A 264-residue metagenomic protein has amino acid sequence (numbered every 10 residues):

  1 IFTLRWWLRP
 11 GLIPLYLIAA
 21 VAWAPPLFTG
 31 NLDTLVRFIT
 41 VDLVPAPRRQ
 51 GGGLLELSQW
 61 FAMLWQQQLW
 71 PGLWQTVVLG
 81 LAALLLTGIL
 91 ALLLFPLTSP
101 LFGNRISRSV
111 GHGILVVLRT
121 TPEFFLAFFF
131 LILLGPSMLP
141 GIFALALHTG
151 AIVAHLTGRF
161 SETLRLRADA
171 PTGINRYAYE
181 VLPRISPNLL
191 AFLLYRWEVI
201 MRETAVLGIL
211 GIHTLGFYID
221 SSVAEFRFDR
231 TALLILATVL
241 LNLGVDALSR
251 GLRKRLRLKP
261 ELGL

Functional and structural regions predicted by a protein language model:
I1-L85, L97, L101, R105 (+1 more regions): N-terminal, non-cleaved signal-anchor transmembrane helix
I1-T3, A232-L264: C-terminal transmembrane helix and the adjacent membrane-cytosol boundary/short C-terminal tail of inner/organellar
N31-T34, L92, P96-L97, L156-T163 (+1 more regions): Membrane-spanning helices that line or support transport/gating and their immediate boundary helices in channels
Q68-L79, E123-I152, S186-P187: Loop-to-helix entry region at the N-terminal start of transmembrane alpha-helices in multi-pass membrane transporters
Q75, L79, G208, F217 (+1 more regions): Pore-lining and gate-forming transmembrane alpha-helices of multi-pass membrane transport proteins
G80, L84-P96, P100, F124 (+6 more regions): Hydrophobic positions within alpha-helical transmembrane segments of bacterial inner-membrane proteins
L93-A127, R159-T163: Cytoplasmic-entry segments and transmembrane alpha-helices of multi-pass inner-membrane transporters
P136-I200, R250: Membrane-cytosol interface at the C-terminal ends of specific transmembrane alpha-helices in multi-pass membrane
